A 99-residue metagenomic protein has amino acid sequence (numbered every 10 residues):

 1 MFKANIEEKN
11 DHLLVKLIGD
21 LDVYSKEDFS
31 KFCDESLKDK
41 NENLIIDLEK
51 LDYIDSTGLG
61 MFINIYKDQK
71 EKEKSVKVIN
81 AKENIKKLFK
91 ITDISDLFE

Functional and structural regions predicted by a protein language model:
M1-K16: Short beta-strand/loop segment at the start of cytosolic alpha/beta domains
F2-K3, S95-E99: Short hydrophobic/aromatic patches at helix-to-coil boundaries
L21-L97: Amphipathic alpha-helical interaction surfaces in cytosolic regulatory modules
